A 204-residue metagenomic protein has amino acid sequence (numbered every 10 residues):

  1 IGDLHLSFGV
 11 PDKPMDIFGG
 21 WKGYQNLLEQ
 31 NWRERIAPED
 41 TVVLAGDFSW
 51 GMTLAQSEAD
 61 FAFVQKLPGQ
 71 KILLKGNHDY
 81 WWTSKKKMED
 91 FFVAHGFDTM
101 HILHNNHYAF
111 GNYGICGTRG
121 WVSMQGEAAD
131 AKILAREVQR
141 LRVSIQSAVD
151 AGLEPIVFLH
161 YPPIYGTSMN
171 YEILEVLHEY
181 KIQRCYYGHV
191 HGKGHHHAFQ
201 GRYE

Functional and structural regions predicted by a protein language model:
D3, G46-D47, G76-N77, H160 (+1 more regions): Active-site glycine-centered loops adjacent to acidic/histidine catalytic or metal-binding residues that shape
L6, S49-W50, P163, G192: Short active-site segment of divalent metal-dependent hydrolases/proteases that encodes the spacing between
L6-P11, H107-G117, A198-E204: Beta-strand-turn-beta hairpins that frame and shape the catalytic cleft of phosphate-ester-processing enzymes
V10-F110, M169-I182: Core catalytic region of metal-dependent phosphoesterases/phosphodiesterases, especially metallo-beta-lactamase-like
T41, Y113-G114, E154-I156, R184: Structural motif
I72, P163-E204: Conserved beta-sheet core of the metallophosphoesterase superfamily
G111-G152: Binuclear metal-dependent hydrolase catalytic cores centered on His/Asp/Glu-rich metal-binding motifs
I145-Y165: Short acidic, glycine-rich surface-loop motifs adjacent to enzyme active sites
